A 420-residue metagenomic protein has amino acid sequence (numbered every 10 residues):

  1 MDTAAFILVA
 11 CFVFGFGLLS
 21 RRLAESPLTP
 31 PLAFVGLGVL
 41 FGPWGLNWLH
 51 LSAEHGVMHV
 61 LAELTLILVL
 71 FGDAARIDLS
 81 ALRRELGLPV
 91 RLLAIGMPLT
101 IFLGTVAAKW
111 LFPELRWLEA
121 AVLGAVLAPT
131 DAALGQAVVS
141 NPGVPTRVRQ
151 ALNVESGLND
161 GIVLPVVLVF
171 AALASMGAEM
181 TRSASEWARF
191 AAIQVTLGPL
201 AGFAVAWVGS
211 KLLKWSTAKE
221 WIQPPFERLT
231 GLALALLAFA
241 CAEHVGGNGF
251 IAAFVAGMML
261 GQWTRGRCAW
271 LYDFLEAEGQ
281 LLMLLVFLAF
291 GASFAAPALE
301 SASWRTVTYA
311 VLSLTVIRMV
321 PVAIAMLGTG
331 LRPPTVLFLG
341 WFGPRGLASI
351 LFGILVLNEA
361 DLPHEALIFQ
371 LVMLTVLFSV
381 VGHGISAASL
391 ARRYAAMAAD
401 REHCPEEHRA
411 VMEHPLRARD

Functional and structural regions predicted by a protein language model:
M1-D420: Transmembrane helical cores of multi-pass secondary ion antiporters/exchangers
